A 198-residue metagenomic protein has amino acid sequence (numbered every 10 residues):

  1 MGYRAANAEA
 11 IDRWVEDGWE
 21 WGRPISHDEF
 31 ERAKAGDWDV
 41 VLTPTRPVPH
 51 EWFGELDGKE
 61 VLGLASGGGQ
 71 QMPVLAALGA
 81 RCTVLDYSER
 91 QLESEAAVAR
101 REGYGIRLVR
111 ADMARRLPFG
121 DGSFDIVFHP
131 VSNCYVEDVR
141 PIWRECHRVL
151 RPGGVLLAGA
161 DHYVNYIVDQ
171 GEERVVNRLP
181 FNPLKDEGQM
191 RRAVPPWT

Functional and structural regions predicted by a protein language model:
M1-R32: N-terminal, positively charged/glycine-rich alpha-helical extensions of SAM-dependent methyltransferases
P24-K59: Conserved alpha-helix/loop element of class I SAM-dependent methyltransferases that forms part of the SAM/SAH-binding
K59-R116: Class I SAM-dependent methyltransferase SAM/SAH-binding core
E60-V61, S123, R151: Residues that mark the start of a beta-strand
A114-V127: A short acidic, Gly/Pro-enriched loop at the edge of an enzyme's catalytic core that lines a small-molecule cofactor
D125-R140: A short SAM/SAH-binding and catalytic strip from SAM-dependent methyltransferases
R140-V155: A short glycine-rich, Lys/Arg-flanked "PGG" loop and its adjoining helix->strand segment in the class I
V155-A193: Conserved class I S-adenosyl-L-methionine
